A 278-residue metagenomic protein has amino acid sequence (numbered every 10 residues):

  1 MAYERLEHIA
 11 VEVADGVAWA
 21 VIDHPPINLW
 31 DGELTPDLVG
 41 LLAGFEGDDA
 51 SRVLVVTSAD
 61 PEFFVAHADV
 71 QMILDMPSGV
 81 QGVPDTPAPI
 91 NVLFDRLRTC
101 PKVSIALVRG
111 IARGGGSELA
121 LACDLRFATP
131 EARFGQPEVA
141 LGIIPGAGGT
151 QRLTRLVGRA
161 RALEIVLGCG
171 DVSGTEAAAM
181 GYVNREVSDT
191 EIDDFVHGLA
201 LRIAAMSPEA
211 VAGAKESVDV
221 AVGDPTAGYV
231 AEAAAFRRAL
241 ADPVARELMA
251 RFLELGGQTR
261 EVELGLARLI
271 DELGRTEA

Functional and structural regions predicted by a protein language model:
M1-D15, D49, P61, C169 (+4 more regions): C-terminal alpha-helix plus adjacent terminal tail
M1-T57, D95: Conserved CoA-thioester-binding segment of acyl-CoA-metabolizing enzymes
Y3, D95-V211: Crotonase-fold acyl-CoA enzyme core
A20, L38, V56, D69 (+6 more regions): Terminal peptide-recognition signature
I27-N28, F63, I143, R185: Short strand->helix junction
E33-D37, P89, R96, F195 (+3 more regions): Charged catalytic carboxylate motif
S58-L93, A112, G142: Glycine- (often His-adjacent) and acidic-residue-rich active-site loop that binds/positions the CoA thioester
